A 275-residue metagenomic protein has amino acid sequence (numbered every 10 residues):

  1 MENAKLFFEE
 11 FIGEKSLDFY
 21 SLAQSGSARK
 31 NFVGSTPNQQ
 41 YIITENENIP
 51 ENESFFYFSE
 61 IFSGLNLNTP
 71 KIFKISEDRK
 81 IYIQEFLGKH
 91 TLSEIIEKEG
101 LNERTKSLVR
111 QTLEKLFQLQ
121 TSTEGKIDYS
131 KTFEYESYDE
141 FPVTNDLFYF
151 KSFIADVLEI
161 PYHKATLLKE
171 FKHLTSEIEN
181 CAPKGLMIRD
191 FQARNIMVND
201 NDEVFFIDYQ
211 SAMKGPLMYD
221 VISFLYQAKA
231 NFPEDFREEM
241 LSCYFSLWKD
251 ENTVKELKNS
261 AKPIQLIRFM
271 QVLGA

Functional and structural regions predicted by a protein language model:
M1-Y20: Juxta-kinase regulatory segment immediately upstream of eukaryotic protein kinase catalytic domains
A4-E10, E124-E136, F141-P142, D146-L186 (+1 more regions): An alpha-helical support segment within catalytic cores of ATP-dependent transferases
L17-F32: ATP-binding glycine-rich phosphate-binding loop
K30-S35, L119, H173-Y219, N231: Active-site acidic catalytic loop and adjacent metal/ATP-binding pocket of ATP-dependent phosphoryl transfer enzymes
F32-T144, D156: ATP-binding pocket architecture of kinase catalytic cores
Y41-I42, N68, Y82, G185 (+2 more regions): Protein kinase-like catalytic core scaffold
P142, I188, Q210-M213, A261-L266: Secondary-structure capping and boundary motifs in well-ordered enzyme cores
N145-V157, L217-N252, L266-A275: Active-site activation/catalytic loop segments of kinase-like enzymes and analogous catalytic loops in related
